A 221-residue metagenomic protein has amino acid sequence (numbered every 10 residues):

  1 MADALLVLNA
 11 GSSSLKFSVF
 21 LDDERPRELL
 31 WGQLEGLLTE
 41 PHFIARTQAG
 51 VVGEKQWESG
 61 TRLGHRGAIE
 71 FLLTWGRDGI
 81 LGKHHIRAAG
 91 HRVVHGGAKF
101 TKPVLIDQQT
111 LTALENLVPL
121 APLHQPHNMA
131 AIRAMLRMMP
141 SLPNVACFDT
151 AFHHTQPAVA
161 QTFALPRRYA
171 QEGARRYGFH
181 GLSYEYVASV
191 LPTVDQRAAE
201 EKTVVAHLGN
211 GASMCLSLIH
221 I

Functional and structural regions predicted by a protein language model:
L5, S14-R62: Short glycine-rich, Thr/Ser-proximal phosphate-binding strand/loop in the N-terminal lobe of ATP-dependent enzymes
L5-V7, A88-G90, V145, T203-H207: Short glycine-aspartate micro-motif
L8-S13, L37, A206-G211: A short acidic Gly-Thr/Ser loop motif
K16-V19, A212-S217: Short beta-strand scaffold segments in enzyme catalytic cores
E40-H85, A131-R133: Conserved active-site "lid/cap" helical segment
G76-H124, P143-V145, A151-T162: Short beta-strand-loop/turn "lid" adjacent to the catalytic site in phosphate-handling enzymes
P126-M139, H180-T203: Conserved phosphate-binding catalytic cores of ATP/NTP-utilizing and phosphoryl-transfer enzymes
I219-I221: Conserved small/polar residues in nucleotide/adenosyl-binding loops
